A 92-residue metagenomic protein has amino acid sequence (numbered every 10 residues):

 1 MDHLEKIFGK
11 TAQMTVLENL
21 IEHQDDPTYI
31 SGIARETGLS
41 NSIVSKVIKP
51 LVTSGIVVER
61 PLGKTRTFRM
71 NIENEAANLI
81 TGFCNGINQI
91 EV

Functional and structural regions predicted by a protein language model:
M1-T15: Short alpha-helical segments that sit at the start of domains
I21-D26: Short helix-capping/hinge SLiMs at alpha-helix to coil transitions
G32-R35: A short acidic, leucine-rich amphipathic alpha-helix
S42: Key DNA-contact positions within bacterial/archaeal DNA-binding proteins
I48-K49: Short, hydrophobic-biased segments on the C-terminal half of alpha helices that form "recognition helices"
V52-L62: A short, conserved structural fragment
P61-T67, E73-N74: Short, Lys/Arg-rich nucleic-acid/phosphate-binding segment
E75-V92: Amphipathic alpha-helical dimerization/coiled-coil segments that flank or bridge DNA-binding/regulatory modules
